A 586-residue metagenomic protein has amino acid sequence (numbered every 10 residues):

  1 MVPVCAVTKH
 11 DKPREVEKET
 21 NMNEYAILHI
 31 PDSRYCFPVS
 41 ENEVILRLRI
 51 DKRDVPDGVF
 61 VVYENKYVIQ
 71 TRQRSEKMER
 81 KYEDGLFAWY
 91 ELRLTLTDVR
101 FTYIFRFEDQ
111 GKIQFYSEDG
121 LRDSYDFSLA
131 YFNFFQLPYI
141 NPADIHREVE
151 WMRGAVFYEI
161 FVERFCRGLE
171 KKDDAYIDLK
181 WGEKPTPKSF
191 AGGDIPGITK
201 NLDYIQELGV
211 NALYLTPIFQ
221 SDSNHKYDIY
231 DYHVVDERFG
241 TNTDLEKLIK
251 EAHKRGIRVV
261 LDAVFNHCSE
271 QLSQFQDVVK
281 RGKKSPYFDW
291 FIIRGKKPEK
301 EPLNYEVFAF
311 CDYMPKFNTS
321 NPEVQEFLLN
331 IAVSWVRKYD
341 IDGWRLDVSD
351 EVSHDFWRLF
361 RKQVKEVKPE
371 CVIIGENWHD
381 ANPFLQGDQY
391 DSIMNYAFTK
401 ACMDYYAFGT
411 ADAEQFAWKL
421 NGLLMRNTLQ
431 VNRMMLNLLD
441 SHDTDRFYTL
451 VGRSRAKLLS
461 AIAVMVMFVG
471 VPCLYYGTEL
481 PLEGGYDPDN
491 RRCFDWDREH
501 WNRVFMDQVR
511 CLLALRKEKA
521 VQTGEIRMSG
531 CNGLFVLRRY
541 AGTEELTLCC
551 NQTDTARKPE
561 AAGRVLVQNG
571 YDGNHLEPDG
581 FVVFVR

Functional and structural regions predicted by a protein language model:
R14, T20-R47, V68-F157, R167-P185 (+1 more regions): The feature marks proteins involved in alpha-glucan
I45-R47, M528-A561: Carbohydrate-binding surface patches
L48, I160, I205, L215 (+10 more regions): Conserved, mostly hydrophobic/aromatic
L48, V55-Y67, F101-Y103, T555-G570: Beta-strand-rich binding/interaction modules
K52, D572-R586: C-terminal beta-strand-rich structural cap/linker in extracellular carbohydrate-active enzymes
A155-F157, F161-N211, I218-K338, F360-K368 (+1 more regions): Substrate-binding/active-site clefts of carbohydrate-active enzymes
E163, G387-D388, R433-D440, D445-R455 (+1 more regions): Aromatic/acidic polysaccharide-binding cleft in carbohydrate-active enzymes
I249-I257, L272-K283, R337, D347-Q430 (+3 more regions): Active-site-proximal helices and loops of the catalytic beta/alpha 8
